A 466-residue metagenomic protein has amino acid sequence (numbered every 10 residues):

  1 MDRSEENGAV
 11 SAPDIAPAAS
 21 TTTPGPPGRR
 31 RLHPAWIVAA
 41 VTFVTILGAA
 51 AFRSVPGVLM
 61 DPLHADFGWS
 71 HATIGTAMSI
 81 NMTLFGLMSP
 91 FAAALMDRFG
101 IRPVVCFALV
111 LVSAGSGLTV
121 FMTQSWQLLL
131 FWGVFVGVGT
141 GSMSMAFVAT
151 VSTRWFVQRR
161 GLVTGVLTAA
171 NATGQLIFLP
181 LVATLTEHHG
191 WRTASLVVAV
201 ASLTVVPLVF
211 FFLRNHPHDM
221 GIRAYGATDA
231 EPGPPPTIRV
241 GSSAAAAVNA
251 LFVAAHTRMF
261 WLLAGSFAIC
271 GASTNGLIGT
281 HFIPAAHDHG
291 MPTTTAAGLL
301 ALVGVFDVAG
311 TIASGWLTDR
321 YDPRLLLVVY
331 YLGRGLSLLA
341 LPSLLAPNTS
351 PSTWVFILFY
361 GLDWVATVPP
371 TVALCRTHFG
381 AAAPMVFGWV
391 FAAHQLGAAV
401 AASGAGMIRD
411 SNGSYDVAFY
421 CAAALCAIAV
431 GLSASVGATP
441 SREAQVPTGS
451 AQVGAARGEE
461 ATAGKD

Functional and structural regions predicted by a protein language model:
I37-H71, M88-A92, L179, G276-I283: Extracytoplasmic
L47, G115, Q127-M143, A268-I269 (+1 more regions): Hydrophobic core of transmembrane alpha-helices in multi-pass small-molecule transporters, especially MFS/SLC-type
P56-M60, F252-I312, V368, A401: Extracytoplasmic gate region of multi-pass secondary transporters
L63-H64, L95-M96, I177-H189, A286-H287 (+2 more regions): Interfacial helix-cap and linker-helix signal at transmembrane-aqueous boundaries of multi-pass secondary transporters
M88-I101, T311-D322, R409-D410: Helix-to-loop junctions at the C-terminal end of transmembrane segments in multipass secondary transporters
V110-T123, G333-A346: C-terminal ends and interior cores of transmembrane alpha-helices in multi-pass membrane transporters/permeases
W132-A169: Cytoplasmic helix-loop-helix junction between adjacent transmembrane helices in 12-TM secondary transporters
L167-M220: Helix-loop-helix hairpin linking two adjacent transmembrane segments in secondary transporters
